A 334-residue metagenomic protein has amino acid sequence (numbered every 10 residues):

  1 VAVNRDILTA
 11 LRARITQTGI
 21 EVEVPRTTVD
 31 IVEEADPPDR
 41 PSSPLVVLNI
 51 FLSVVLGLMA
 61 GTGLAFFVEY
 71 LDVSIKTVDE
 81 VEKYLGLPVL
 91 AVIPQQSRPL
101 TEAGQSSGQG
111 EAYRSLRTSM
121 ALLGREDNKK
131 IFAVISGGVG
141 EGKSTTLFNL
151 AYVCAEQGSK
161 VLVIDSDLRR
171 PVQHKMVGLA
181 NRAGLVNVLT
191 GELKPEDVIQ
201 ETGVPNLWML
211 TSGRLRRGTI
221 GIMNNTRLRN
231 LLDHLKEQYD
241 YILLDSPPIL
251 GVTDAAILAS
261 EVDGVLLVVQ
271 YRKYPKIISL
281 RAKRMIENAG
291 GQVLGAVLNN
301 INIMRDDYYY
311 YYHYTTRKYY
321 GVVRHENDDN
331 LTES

Functional and structural regions predicted by a protein language model:
V1-A35, V78: Non-transmembrane alpha-helical coiled-coil
V29-N49: Short, aromatic-rich amphipathic segments at membrane interfaces that lie adjacent to a transmembrane helix or signal
L45-L162, S166-V186, D197, R216-G221 (+3 more regions): Short boundary/hinge segments that flank catalytic cores
Y84-V89, S260-L267: Gly/Ser-rich helix-loop-strand patches that form or flank binding pockets for ribonucleotide-derived cofactors
N187-R216, I222: Nucleotide-state-sensitive switch-loop elements of NTP-binding domains
R214-V252, A259: Phosphate-binding/switch loop-helix module in NTP-utilizing enzymes
Y241, G264-L267, G295: Well-ordered beta-strand positions
I249-G251, V262-L280: Conserved Switch II/interswitch segment of TRAFAC-class P-loop GTPases
